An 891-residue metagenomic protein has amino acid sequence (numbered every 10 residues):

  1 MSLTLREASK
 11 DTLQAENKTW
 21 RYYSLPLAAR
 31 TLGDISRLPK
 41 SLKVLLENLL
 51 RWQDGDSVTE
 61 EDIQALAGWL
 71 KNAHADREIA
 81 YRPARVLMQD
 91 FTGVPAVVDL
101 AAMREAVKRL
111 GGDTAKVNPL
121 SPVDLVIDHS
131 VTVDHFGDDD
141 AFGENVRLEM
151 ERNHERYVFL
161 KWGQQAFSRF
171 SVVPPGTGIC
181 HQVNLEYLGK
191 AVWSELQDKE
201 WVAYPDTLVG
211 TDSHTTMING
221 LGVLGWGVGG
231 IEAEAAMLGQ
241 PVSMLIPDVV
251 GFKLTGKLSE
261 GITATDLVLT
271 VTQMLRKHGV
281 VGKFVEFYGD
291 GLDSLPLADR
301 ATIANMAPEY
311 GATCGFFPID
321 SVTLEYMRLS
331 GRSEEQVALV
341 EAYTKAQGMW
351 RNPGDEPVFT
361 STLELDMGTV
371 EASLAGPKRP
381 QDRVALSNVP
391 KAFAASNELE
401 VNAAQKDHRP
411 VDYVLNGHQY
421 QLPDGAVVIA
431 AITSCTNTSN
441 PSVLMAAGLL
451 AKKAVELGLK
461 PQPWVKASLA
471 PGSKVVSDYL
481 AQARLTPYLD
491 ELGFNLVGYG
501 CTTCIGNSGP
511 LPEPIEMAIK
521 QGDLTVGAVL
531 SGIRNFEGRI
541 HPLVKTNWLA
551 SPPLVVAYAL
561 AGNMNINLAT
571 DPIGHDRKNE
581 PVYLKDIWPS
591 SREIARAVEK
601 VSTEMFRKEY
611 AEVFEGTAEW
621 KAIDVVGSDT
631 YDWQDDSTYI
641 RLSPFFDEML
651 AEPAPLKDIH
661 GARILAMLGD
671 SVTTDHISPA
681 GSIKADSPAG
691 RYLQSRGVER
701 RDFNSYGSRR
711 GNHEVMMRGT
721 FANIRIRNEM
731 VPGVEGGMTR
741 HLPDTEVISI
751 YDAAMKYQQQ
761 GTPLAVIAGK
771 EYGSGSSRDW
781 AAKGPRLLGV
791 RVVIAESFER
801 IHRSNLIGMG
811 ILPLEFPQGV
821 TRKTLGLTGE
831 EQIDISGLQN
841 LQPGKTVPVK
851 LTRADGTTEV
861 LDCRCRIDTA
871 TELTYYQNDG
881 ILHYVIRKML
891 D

Functional and structural regions predicted by a protein language model:
S2-L148, L295-N305, E309-S333, R383 (+2 more regions): N-terminal amphipathic, basic-rich helices that act as targeting or association modules
D54-K257, A264-L269, A372-A375, A394-F494 (+10 more regions): Long, structured ligand/cofactor-binding scaffold of large enzymes
R82, L100-R156, E286-F287, L292-N402 (+5 more regions): Terminal amphipathic helices with adjacent charged low-complexity linkers/tails
K199-E341, W350, V443-P463, N495-E609 (+2 more regions): Mobile "lid/hinge" segments at catalytic clefts and subdomain interfaces of large enzymes
Y288-L295, I533, A754-M755, Q759-E799: Extracellular/luminal Protease-associated
W464-T486, D490-F494, G498-T503, N507-G509 (+6 more regions): Extended C-terminal subregions enriched in glycine
D576-S591, R803-Y875: Acidic, glycine-rich flexible loop/linker segments
